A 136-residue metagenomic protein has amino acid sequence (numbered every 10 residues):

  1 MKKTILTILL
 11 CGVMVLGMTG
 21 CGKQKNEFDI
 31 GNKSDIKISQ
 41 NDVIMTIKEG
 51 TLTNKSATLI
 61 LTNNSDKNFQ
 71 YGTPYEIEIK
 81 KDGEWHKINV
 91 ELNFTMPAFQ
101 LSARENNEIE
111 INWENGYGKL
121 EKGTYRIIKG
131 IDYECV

Functional and structural regions predicted by a protein language model:
M1-G12: Positively charged n-region of N-terminal signal peptides that target proteins for export
G17-G20: C-terminal motif of bacterial Sec signal peptides marking the signal peptidase cleavage site
G22-T95, Q100-S102, G130-V136: Primarily secretory-pathway and cell-envelope proteins
N64, N112-E114: Short strand-loop junctions, especially beta-strand C-caps/beta-turns that link beta-sheets to coils or alpha-helices
Q100-N112: Short Pro-Gly-centered flexible turn/kink motifs
E114-L120: Short, surface-exposed loop/turn segments at beta-strand-coil junctions that are enriched for proline with nearby
L120-G130: A short tyrosine-centered beta-strand micro-motif
